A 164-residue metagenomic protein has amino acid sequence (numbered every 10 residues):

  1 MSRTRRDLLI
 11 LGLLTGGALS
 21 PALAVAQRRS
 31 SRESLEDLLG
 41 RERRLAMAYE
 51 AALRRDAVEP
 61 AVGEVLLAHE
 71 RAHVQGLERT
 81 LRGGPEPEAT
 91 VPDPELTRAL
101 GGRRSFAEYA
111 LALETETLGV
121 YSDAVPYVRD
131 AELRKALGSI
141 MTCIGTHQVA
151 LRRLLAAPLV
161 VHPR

Functional and structural regions predicted by a protein language model:
S2-T4, I10-R164: All-alpha RGS (Regulator of G-protein Signaling) helical domain and cognate RGS-like helical scaffolds
